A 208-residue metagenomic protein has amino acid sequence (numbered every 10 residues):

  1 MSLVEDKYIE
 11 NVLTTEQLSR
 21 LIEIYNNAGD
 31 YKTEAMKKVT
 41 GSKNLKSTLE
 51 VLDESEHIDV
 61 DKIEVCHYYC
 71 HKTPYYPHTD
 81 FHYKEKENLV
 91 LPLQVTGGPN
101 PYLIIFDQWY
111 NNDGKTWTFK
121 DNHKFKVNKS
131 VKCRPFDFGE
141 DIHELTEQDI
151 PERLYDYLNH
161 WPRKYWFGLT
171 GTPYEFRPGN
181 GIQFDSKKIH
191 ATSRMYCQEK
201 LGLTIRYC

Functional and structural regions predicted by a protein language model:
M1-H67, K72-Y75, T118, F125 (+2 more regions): Non-heme Fe(II)/2-oxoglutarate
V4-Y8, K86-N88, G171, G202: Intrinsic-disorder/low-complexity, polar/charged segments enriched in Ser/Thr/Lys/Arg/Asp/Glu/Gln
V12, Q108, S186-K187: Short, well-ordered beta-to-alpha junction loops that form the rim of enzyme active sites and present histidine/acidic
H71-P178: Catalytic core of non-heme Fe(II) oxygenases with the double-stranded beta-helix
N88-L91, Q198-C208: A short hydrophobic beta-strand segment most commonly corresponding to one strand of the jelly-roll/cupin
R163-W166, S186-K187, I205: Accessory, usually C-terminal, subdomains that scaffold auxiliary metal cofactors
Y174-I189: Conserved metal-binding segment of the jelly-roll/cupin
K188-G202: Ligand-binding loop in jelly-roll beta-barrel domains
